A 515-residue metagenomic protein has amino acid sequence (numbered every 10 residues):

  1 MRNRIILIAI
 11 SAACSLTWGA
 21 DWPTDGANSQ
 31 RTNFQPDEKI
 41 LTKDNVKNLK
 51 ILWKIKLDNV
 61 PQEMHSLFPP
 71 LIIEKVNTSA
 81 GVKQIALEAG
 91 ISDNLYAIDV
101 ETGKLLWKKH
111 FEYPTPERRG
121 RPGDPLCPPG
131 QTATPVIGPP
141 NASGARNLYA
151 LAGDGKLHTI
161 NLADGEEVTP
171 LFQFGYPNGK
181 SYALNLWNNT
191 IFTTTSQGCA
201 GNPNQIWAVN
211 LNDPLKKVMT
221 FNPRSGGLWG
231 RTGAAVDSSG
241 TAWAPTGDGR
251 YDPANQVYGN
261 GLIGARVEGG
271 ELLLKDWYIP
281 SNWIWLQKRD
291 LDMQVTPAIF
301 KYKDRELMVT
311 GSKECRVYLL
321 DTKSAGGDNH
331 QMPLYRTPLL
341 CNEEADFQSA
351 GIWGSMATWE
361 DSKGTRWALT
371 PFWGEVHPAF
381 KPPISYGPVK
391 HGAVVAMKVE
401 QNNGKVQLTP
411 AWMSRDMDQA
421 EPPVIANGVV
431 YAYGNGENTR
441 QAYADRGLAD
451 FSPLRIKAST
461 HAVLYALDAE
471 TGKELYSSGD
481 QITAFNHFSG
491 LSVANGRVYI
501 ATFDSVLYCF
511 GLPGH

Functional and structural regions predicted by a protein language model:
M1-I6: Bacterial N-terminal signal peptides that target proteins for export
L7-S15: Bacterial N-terminal signal peptides
A20-L52, L71, V395: Blade/loop signatures of beta-propeller domains
K39-M64, N77-V82, D93-P129, I137-K180 (+5 more regions): Extracytoplasmic/lumenal domain signature
F68-E74, A86-E88, Y96: General structural concept
